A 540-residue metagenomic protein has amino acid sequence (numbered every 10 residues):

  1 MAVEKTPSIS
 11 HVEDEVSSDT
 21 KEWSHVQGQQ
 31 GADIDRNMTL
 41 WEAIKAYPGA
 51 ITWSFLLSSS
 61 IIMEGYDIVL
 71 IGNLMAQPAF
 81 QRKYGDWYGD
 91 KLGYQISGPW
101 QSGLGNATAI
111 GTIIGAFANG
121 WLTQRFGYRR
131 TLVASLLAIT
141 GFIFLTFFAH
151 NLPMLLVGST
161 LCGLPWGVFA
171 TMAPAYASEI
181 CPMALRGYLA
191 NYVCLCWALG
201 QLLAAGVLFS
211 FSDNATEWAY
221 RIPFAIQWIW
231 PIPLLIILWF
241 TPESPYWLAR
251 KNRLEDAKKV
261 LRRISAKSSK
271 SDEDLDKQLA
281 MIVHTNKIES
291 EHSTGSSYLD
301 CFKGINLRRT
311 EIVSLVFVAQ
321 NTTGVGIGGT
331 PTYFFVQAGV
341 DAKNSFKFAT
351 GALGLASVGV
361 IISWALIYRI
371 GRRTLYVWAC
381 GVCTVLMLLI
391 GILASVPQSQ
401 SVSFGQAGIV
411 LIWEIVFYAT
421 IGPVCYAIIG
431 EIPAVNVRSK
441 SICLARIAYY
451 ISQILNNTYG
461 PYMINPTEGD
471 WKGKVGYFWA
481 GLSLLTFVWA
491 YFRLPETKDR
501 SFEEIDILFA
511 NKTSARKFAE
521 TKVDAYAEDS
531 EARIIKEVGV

Functional and structural regions predicted by a protein language model:
A2-R263, N286-V540: Alpha-helical transmembrane bundle of multi-pass membrane proteins
I264-K277: Short intracellular "coupling" helices and adjacent cytoplasmic loop segments at the cytosolic face of multi-pass
L275-I288: Cytosol/matrix-facing amphipathic helices and coiled-coil assembly/linker segments of eukaryotic membrane proteins
